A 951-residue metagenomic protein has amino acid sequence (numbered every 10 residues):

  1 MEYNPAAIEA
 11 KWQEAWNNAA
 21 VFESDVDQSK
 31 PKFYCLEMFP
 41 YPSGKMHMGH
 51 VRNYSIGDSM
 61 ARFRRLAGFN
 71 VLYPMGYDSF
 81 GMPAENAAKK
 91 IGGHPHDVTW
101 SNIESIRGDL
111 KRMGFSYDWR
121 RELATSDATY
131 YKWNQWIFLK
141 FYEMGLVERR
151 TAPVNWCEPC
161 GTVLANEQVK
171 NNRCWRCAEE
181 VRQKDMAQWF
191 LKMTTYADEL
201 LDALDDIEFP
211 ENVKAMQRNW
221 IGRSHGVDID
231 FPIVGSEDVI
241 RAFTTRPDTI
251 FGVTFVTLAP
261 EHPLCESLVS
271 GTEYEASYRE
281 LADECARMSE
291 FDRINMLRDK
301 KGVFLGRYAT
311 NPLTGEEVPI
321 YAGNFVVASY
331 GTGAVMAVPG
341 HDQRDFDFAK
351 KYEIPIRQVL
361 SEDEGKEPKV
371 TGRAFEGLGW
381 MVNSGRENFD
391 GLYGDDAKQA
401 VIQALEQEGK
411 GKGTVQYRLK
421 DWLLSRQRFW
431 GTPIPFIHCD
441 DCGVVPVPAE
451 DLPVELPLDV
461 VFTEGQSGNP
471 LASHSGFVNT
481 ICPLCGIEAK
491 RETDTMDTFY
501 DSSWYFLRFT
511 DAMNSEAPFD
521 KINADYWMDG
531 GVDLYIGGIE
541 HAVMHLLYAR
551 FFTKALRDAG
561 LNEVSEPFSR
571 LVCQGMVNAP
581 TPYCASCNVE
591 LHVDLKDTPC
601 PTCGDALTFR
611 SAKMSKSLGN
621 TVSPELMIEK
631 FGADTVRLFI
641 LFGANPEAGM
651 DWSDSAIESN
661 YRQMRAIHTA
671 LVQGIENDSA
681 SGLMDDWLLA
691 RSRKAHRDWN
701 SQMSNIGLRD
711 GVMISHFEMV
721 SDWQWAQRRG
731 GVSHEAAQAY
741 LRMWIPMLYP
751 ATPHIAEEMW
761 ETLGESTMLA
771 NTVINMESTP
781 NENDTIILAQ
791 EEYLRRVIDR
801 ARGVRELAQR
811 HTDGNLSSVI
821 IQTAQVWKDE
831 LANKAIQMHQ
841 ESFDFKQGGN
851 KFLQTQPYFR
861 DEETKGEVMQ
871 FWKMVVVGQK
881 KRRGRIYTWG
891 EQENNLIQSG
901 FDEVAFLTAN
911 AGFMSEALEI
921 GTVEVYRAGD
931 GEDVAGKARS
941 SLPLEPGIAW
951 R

Functional and structural regions predicted by a protein language model:
M1-M48, Q188, L200-L201, E211-S224 (+5 more regions): Non-catalytic terminal extensions that flank enzyme cores
E2, K11, A15-A19, K90-D248 (+9 more regions): Residue patterns forming the tRNA-binding/recognition surfaces of aminoacyl-tRNA synthetases and related DALR
I8, Q13, M193-R223, A259-V303 (+2 more regions): Amphipathic alpha-helical
D25-G93, E122-I137, T244-T245, P312-F348 (+1 more regions): N-terminal catalytic cores of NTP/NDP-binding nucleotidyl/phosphoryl-transfer enzymes
G57, N70, H262-D363, P368-K369 (+1 more regions): Catalytic alpha/beta core of large soluble enzyme barrels
D78, F436-D440, V447, P453-V454 (+5 more regions): Acidic, turn-prone loop/beta-hairpin segments
R307-Y330, V478-A648: Alpha-helical recognition segments enriched in aromatics with Gly/Pro capping that present substrate-recognition
E658, T767-R951: C-terminal low-complexity, glycine/proline- and small-hydrophobic-enriched intrinsically disordered tails that act as
